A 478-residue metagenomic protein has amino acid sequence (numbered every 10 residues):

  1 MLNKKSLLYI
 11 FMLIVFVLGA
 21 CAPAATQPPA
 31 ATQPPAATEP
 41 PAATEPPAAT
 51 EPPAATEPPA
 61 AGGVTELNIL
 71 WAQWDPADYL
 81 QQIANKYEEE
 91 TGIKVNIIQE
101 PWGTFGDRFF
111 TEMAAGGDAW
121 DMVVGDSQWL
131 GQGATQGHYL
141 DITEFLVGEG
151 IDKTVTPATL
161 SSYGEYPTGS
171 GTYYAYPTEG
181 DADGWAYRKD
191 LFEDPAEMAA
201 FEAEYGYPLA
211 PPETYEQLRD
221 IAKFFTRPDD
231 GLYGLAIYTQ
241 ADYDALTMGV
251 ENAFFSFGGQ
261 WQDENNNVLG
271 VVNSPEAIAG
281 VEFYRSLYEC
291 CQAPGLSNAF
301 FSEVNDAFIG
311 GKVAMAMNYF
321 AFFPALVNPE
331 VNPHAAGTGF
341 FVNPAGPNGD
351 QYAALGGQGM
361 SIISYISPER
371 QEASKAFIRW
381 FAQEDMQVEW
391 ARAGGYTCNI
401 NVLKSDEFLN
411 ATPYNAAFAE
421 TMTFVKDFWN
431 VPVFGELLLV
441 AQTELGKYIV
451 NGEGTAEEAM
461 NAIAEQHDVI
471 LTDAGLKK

Functional and structural regions predicted by a protein language model:
A43, A49, A54-E57, K94-V95 (+1 more regions): Conserved C-terminal helix/tail region of periplasmic/extracytoplasmic solute-binding proteins
P53, P59, W74-K94, D190 (+2 more regions): Short, polar/charged alpha-helical segment
E57-A61, S127-A186, D190, Q217 (+6 more regions): Hinge/lid segment of periplasmic solute-binding proteins
T65-N68, N85, E90, K94 (+9 more regions): Extracytoplasmic/periplasmic substrate-recognition and gating elements
N85-A158, S162, A175, P195-A196 (+5 more regions): Extracytoplasmic "Venus flytrap"/periplasmic binding protein-like
T143-A158, D194, A199-P211, T239-Q240 (+6 more regions): Short, solvent-exposed loop/beta-turn-alpha elements that line the ligand-binding surface or hinge of extracytoplasmic
P167, T338-A345, A391-T443, K447-Y448 (+1 more regions): Long, aromatic- and glycine/proline-rich binding clefts that accommodate carbohydrate-like moieties
Q217-F225, G259, D263-N298, N343 (+1 more regions): Glycine-centered hinge/linker elements that transmit conformational signals in sensory and ligand-binding systems
